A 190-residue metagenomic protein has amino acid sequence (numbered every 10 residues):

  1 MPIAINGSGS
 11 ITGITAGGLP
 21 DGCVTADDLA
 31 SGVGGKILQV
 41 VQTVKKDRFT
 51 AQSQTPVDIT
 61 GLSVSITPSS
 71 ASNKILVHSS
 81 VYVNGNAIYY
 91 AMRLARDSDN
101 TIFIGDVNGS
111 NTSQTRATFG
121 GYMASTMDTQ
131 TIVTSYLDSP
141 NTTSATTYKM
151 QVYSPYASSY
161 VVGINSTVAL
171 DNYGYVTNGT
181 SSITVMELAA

Functional and structural regions predicted by a protein language model:
P2-F49: Glycine-rich, low-complexity segments
L19, L29, I66-P68, D138: Hydrophobic residues in beta-strands and at strand termini
P20, A26-D27, K46, V57 (+2 more regions): Intrinsic disorder/low-complexity signal
G22, K36, V57-I59, P68-S72 (+1 more regions): Short, surface-exposed loop/turn motifs at beta-strand boundaries within globular domains
I37-Q42, P56, N108-T112: A broad, low-specificity signal for short, low-complexity segments enriched in glycine/proline and polar/charged
F49-I59: Solvent-exposed, conformationally flexible loop/turn segments
T50, P68-K74, H78-A145, K149-A190: Terminal beta-strand-rich extracellular "head" domains that mediate receptor/glycan or other ligand binding
L62-V64: Extended, low-complexity regulatory regions
